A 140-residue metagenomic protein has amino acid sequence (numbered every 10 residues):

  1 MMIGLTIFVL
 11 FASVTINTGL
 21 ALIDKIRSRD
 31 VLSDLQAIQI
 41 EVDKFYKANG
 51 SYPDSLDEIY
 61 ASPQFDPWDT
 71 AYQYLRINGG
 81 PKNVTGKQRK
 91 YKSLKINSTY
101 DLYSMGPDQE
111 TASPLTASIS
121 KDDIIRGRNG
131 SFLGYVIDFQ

Functional and structural regions predicted by a protein language model:
M1-G19: N-terminal single-pass transmembrane signal-anchor helix
L22-K25, F45: Amphipathic alpha-helical segments that mediate coupling or scaffolding at interfaces
D24-L35: Membrane-proximal amphipathic alpha-helices that sit immediately adjacent to an N-terminal transmembrane/signal-anchor
Q36, Q73-Y74, D101-S104: Structural recognition of the beta-strand scaffold that forms the well-ordered cores of secreted hydrolase catalytic
I40-S98: Extracellular/periplasmic head regions of type IV pilus-like filament subunits
G80-Q140: Short, surface-exposed interaction loops/tails
